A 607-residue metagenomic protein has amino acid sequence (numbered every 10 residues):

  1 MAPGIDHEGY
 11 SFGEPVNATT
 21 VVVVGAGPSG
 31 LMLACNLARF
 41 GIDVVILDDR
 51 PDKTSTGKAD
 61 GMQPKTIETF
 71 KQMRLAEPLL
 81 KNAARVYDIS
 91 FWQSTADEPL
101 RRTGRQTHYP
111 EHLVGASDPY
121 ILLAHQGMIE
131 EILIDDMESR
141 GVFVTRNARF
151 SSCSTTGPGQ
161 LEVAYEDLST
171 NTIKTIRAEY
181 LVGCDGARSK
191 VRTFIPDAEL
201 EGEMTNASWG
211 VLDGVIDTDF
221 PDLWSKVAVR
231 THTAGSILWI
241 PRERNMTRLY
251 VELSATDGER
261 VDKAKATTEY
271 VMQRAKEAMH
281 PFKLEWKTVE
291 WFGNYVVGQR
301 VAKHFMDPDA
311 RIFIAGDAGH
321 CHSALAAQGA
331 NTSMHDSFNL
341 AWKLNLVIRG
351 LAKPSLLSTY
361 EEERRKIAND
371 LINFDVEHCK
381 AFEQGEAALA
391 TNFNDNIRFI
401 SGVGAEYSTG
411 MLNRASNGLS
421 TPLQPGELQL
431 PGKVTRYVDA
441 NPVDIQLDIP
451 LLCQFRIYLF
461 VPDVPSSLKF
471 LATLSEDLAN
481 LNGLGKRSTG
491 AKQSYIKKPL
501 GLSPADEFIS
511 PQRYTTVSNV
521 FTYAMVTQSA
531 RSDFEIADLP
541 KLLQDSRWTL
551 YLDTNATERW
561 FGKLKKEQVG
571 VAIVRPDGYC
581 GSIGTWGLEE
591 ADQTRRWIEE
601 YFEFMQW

Functional and structural regions predicted by a protein language model:
M1-V22, N36-F40: Extreme N-terminal leader/targeting segments of oxidoreductases
A2-G4, F12-E14, G104, N345-N480 (+4 more regions): C-terminal helical "tail/cap" subdomain of flavin- and related membrane-associated enzymes
N17-T19, T170-Y180: Core beta-strand elements of the Rossmann-like FAD/NAD(P) dinucleotide-binding domain in flavoenzyme oxidoreductases
A26-C35, R39, L133, G183 (+6 more regions): Conserved mid-domain beta->alpha element of the FAD-binding
N36-A59: Glycine-rich FAD pyrophosphate-binding loop
S55-E138, G157, T231, I240-P241 (+2 more regions): Active-site-adjacent segment of FAD-dependent monooxygenases/related oxidoreductases
D135, V142, G159-L161, Y180 (+2 more regions): Conserved FAD-binding catalytic core of PHBH/FMO-like flavoproteins
R146-L161: A conserved short coil-to-beta-strand element within the FAD-binding core of flavoproteins
